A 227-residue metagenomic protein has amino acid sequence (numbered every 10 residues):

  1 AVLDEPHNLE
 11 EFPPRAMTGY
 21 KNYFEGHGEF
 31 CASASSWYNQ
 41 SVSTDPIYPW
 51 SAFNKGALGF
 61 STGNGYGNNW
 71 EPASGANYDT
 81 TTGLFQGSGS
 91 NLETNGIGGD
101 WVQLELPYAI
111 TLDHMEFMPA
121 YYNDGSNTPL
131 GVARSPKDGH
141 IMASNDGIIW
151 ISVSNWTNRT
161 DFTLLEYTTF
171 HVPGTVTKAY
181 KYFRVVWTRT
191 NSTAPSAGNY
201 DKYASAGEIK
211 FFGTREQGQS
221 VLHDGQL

Functional and structural regions predicted by a protein language model:
A1-R15, K21, T44-I47, A57-S154 (+1 more regions): Aromatic, loop-rich ligand-recognition surfaces of beta-strand-rich domains
A32-S36: Extracellular, modular beta-sheet/disulfide-rich ectodomains of secreted and cell-surface proteins
W37-N39, K55, I148: Low-complexity, intrinsically disordered segments with a bias for serine/threonine
